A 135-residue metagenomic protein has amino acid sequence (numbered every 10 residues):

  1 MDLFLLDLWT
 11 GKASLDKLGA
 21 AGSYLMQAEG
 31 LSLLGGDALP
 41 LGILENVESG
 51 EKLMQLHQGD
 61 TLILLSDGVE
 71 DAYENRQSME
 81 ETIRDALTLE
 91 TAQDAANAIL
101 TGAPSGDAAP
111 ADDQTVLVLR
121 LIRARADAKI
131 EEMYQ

Functional and structural regions predicted by a protein language model:
M1-E29, G35, P104-D112, L119: Catalytic core of PPM/PP2C metal-dependent serine/threonine phosphatase domains
K12, G42-N46: Short, solvent-exposed secondary-structure boundary motifs
S32-A38, E45, E51, L56-P110 (+1 more regions): Active-site-proximal, acidic helix/loop segment immediately C-terminal to a metal-coordinating Asp/Glu
I63-L65, T115-L119: Conserved active-site loop/cleft motifs that coordinate metal ions or position small ligands
R120-A124: Short, amphipathic C-terminal "tail helix"
